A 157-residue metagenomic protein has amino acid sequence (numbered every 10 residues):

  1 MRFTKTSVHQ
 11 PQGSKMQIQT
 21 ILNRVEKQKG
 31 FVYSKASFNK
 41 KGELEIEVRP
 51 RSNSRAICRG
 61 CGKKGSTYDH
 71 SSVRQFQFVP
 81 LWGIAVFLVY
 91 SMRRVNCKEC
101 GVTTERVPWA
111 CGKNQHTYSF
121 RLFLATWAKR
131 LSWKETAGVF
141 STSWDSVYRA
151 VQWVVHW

Functional and structural regions predicted by a protein language model:
R2-V102, R106: Short, conserved DNA-binding cores of transcription-related domains
F3-K5, G62, Q75-W157: Short, positively charged, Gly/Tyr-enriched micro-motifs that form contact patches at catalytic or ligand/partner
